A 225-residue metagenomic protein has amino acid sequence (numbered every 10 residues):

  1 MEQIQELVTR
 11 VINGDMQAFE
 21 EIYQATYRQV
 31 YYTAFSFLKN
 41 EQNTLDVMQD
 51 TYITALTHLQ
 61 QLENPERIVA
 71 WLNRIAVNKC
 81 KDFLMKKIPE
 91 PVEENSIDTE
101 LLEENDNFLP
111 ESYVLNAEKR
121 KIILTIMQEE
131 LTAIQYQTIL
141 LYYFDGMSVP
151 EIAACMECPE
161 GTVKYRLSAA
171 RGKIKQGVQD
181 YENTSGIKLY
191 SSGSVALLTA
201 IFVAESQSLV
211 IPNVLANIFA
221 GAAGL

Functional and structural regions predicted by a protein language model:
E2, V8-Y32: A short, charge-rich alpha-helical start-of-domain segment used by transcription regulators
T9, N13, N107-Y136, M147 (+1 more regions): Amphipathic alpha-helical segment used for protein-protein interaction
Y32, D46-I53, E66-N78: Structural recognition of an alpha-helix C-terminal capping motif at a helix-to-coil junction
Q60-E63, V77-E94: Arg/Lys-rich amphipathic alpha helix in sigma70-family domain 2
A70, V77-K81, F144, P150 (+1 more regions): DNA-recognition helix of helix-turn-helix
E90-Y113: Internal acidic/polar
L115, P159-E160, Y165, G172-L225: Hydrophobic topogenic segments
T138-Y142: A short pre-motif secondary-structure segment
